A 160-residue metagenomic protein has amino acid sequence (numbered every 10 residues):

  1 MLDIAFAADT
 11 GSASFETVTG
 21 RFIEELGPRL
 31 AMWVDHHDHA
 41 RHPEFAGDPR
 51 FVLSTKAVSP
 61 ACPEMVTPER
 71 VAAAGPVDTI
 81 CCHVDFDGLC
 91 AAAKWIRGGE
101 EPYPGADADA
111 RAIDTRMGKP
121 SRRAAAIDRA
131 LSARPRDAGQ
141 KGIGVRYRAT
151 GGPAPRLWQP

Functional and structural regions predicted by a protein language model:
M1-A125, A149-P160: Replace "Mg2+/Mn2+-dependent" with "divalent metal-dependent
D128-P160: Active-site rim beta-loop-alpha module in soluble metabolic enzymes
